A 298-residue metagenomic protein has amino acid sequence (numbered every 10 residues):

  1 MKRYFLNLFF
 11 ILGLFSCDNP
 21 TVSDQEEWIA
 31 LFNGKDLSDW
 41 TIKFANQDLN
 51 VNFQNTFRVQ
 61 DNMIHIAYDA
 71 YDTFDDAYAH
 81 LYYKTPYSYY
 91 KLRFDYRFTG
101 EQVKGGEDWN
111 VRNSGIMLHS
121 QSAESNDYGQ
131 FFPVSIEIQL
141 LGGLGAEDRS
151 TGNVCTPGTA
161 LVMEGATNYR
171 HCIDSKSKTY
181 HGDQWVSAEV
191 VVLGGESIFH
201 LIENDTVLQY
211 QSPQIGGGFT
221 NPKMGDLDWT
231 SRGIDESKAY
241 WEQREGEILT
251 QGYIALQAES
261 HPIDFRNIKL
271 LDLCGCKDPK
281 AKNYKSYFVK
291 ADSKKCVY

Functional and structural regions predicted by a protein language model:
Y4-F9, F15, T21, C274-Y298: Primarily marks secretory-pathway-exposed extracellular/lumenal segments that are disulfide- and glycosylation-prone
C17-G275, P279: Carbohydrate-interacting regions of secretory-pathway proteins
